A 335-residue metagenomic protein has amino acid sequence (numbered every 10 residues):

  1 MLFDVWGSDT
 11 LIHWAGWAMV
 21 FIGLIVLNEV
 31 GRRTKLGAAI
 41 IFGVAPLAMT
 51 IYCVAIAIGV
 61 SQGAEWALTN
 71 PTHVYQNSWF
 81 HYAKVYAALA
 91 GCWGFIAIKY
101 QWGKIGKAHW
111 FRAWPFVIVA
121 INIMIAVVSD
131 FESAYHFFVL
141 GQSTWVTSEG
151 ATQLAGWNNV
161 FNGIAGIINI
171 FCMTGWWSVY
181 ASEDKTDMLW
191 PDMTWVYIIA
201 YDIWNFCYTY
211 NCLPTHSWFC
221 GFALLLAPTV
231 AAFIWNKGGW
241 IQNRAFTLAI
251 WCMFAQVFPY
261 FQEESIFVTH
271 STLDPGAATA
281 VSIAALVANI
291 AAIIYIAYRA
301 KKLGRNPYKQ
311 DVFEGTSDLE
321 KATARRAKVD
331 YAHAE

Functional and structural regions predicted by a protein language model:
M1-L2, S61-W79, E132-L154, S265-L273: Membrane-interfacial helical/loop segments at transmembrane boundaries in membrane proteins
L2-W102: An N-terminal, globular interaction/scaffold subdomain
S8-V20, A45, H73-W93, R112-A126 (+3 more regions): Alpha-helical transmembrane segments of polytopic membrane proteins
F21-I25, C220-H333: C-terminal transmembrane-bundle signature of multipass membrane proteins, characterized by strong activation on
G23-T34, C92-G106, T174-D184, V230-G238 (+1 more regions): C-terminal ends of transmembrane helices
G31-L36, K104-A108, L154, F161 (+2 more regions): Short, structured coil/loop segments at alpha-helix boundaries
V44-E65, W93-Q101, F116-A134, W195-N211 (+1 more regions): Hydrophobic alpha-helical transmembrane segments and adjacent interfacial helices in integral membrane proteins
I105-G238: Generic multipass alpha-helical transmembrane bundles of integral membrane proteins
